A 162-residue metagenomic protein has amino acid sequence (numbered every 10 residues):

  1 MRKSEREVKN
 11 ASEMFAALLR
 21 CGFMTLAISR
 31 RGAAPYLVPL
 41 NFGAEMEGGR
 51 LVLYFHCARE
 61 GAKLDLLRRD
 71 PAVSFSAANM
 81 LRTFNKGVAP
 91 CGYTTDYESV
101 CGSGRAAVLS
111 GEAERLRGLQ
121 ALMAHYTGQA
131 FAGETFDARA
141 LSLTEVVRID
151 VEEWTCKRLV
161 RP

Functional and structural regions predicted by a protein language model:
M1-R20: Extreme N-terminal tail/first-helix region
R2-E5, M80-P162: Charged, gly/pro-rich active-site loop segments
A11, E60-G61: Structural motif corresponding to alpha-helix initiation and N-cap regions
A17-L18, L67, L122: A generic structural signal for nonpolar/aromatic side chains embedded in well-ordered alpha-helices
L19-C21, P35, Y93, L141-S142: Short solvent-exposed loop/turn micro-motifs enriched in small/polar/acidic residues
C21-R59, F75, K86: Short beta-strand segments
F23, L37-P39, V52, A72 (+3 more regions): Broad gene-expression machinery/nucleic-acid interaction feature
K63-F84, Y93: Helix-adjacent hinge/juxtasegments
